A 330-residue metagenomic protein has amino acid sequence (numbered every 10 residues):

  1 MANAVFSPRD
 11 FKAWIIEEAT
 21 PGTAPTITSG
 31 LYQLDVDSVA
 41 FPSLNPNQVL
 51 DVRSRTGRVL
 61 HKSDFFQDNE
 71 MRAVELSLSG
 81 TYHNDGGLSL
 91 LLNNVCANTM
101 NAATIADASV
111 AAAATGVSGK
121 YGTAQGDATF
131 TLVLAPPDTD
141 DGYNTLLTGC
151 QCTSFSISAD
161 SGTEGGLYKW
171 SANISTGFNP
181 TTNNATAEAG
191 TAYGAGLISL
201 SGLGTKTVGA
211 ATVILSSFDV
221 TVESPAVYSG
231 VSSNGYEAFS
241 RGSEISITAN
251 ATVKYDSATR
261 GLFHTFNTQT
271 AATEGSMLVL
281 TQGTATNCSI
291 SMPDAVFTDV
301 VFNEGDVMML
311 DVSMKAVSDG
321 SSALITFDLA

Functional and structural regions predicted by a protein language model:
M1-A330: Signature of extracytoplasmic/envelope-associated structural regions
